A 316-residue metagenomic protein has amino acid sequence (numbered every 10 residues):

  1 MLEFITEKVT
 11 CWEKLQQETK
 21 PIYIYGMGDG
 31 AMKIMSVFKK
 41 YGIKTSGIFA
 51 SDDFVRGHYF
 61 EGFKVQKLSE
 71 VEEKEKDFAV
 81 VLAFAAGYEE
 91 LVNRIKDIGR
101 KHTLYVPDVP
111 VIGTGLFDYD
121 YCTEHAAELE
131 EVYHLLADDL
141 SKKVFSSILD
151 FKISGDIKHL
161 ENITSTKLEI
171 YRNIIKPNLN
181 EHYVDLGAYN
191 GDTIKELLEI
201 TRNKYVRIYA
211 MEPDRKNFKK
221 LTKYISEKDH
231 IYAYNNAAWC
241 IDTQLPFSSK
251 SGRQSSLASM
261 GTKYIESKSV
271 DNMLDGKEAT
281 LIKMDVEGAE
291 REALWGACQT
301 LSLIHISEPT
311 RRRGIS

Functional and structural regions predicted by a protein language model:
M1-T45, S51-L303, S307, R311: Phosphate/nucleotide-binding beta-alpha loop and adjacent structural elements of enzyme active sites
